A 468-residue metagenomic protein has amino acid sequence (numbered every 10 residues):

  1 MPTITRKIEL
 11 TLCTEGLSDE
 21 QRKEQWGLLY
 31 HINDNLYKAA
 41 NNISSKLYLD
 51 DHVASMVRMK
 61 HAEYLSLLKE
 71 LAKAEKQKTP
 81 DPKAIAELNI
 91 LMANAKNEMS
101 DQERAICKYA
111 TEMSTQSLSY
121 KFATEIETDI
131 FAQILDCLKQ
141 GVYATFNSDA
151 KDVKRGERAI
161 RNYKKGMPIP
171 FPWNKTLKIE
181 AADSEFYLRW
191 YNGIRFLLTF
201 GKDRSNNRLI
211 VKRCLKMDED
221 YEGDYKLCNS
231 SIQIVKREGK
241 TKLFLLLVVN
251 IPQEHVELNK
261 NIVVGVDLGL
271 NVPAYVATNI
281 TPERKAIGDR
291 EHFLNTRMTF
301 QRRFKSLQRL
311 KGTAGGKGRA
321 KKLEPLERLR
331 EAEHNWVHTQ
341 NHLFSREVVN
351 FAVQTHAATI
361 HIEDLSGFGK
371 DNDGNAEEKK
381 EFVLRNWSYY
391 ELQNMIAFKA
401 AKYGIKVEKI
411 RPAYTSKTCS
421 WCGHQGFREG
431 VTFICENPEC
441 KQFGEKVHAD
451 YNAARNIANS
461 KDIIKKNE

Functional and structural regions predicted by a protein language model:
P2-K73, Q77-A84: N-terminal cap/recognition module
I4, L243-E468: Positively charged, helix-rich recognition surfaces that bind polyanionic ligands
I4-G16, F196-L198, L209-M217, E283-I287 (+1 more regions): Generic detection of short hydrophobic beta-strand segments and adjacent strand-loop junctions
L28, I43, I130-D149, A449-I464: Stable alpha-helical structural segments in soluble proteins, enriched in small hydrophobic residues
L49-Q102, K305-E333: Long, soluble amphipathic alpha-helical coiled-coil/stalk segments used for oligomerization or scaffolding, enriched
L65-R237, N386: Acidic carboxylate diad motif detector
S184-N192, L198, T241-V248, T432-E436: Generic recognition of long tandem-repeat/solenoid scaffolds
I234-E238, N250-Q253: Intrinsically disordered, low-complexity linker/loop segments enriched in Gly/Pro and charged/polar residues
